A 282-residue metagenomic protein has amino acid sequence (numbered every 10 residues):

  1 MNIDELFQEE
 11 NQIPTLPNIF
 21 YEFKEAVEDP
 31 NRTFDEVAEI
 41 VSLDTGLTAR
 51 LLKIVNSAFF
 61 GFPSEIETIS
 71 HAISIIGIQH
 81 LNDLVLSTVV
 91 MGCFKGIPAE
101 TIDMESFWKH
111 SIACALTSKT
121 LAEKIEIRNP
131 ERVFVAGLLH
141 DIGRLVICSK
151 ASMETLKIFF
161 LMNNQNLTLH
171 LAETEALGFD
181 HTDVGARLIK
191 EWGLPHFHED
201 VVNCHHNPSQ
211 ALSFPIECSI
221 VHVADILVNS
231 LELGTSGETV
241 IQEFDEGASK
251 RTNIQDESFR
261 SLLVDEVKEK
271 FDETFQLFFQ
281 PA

Functional and structural regions predicted by a protein language model:
M1-E5, E246-A282: Terminal helices and disordered tails flanking the catalytic cores of nucleotide-processing hydrolases
M1-N163, L167-E246, P281-A282: Conserved alpha-helical "signature site" that marks functionally important helical segments or helix/loop junctions
